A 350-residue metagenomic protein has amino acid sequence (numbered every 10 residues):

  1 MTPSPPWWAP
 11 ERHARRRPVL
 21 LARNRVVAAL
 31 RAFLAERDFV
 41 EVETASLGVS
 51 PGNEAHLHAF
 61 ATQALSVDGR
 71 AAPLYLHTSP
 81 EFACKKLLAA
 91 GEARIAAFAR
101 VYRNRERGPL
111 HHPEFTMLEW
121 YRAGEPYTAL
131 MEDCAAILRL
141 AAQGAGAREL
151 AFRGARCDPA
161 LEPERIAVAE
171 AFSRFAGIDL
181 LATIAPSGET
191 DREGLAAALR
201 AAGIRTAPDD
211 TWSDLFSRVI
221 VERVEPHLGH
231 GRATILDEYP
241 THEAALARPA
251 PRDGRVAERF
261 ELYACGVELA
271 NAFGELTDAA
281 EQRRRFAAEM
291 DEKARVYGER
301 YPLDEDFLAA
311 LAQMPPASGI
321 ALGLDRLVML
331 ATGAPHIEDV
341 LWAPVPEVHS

Functional and structural regions predicted by a protein language model:
T2-A129, R139, E225, M329: Class II aminoacyl-tRNA synthetase-like tRNA-binding/catalytic domains
V19-V26, L30, L76, P80 (+7 more regions): Hydrophobic (often cysteine-bearing) scaffold residues that line and stabilize catalytic clefts of nucleotide/cofactor
A29-F33, R37, L87, V101 (+10 more regions): Generic, well-ordered alpha-helical scaffold segments in large soluble proteins
V40, H58, A72-L74, R94 (+10 more regions): Structural beta-strand/beta-sheet cores of well-ordered domains, especially the beta-sheet scaffolds that support
A123-P126, Q143, G177, C265 (+4 more regions): Short, well-ordered loop/turn and helix-capping segments at boundaries between secondary-structure elements and domains
Q143-G266, A288-M314: Metal-assisted phosphate- and nucleotidyl-transfer catalytic regions
A279-S350: Active-site pocket scaffolds in enzymes
